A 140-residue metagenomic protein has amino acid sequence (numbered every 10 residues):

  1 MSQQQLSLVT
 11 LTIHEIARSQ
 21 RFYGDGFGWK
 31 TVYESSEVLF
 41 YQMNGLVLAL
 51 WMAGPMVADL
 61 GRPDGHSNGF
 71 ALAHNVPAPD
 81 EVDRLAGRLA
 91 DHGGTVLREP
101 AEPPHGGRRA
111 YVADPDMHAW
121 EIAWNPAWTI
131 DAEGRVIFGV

Functional and structural regions predicted by a protein language model:
M1-R18, A71-H74, P126-V140: N-terminal beta-strand motif that seeds the catalytic metal site of vicinal oxygen chelate
S2-Q5, G65-G69, P103-P104: Short glycine-enriched loop/turn motifs at secondary-structure junctions
V9, W51-G54, Y111, I122-T129: Short beta->alpha transition motifs characteristic of CBS
T10-V57: Core segments of cupin and vicinal oxygen chelate
I13-A17, L72-D116: Vicinal oxygen chelate
D25-T31, G94-T95, H118, I122: Conserved acetyl-CoA-binding loop of GNAT-fold acetyltransferases
G54-G61, R98, I130-D131: A short, acidic/glycine-rich surface segment
G61-V76: Helix-adjacent hinge/juxtasegments
